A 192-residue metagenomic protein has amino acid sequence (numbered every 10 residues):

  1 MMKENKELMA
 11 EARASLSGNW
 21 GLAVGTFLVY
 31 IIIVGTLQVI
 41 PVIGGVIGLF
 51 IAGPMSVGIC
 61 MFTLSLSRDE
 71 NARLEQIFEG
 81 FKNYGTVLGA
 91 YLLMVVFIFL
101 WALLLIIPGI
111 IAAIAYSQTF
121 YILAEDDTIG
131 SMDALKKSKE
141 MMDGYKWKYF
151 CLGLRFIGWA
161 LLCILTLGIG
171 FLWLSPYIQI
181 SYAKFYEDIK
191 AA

Functional and structural regions predicted by a protein language model:
M1-A192: Hydrophobic alpha-helical membrane segments
